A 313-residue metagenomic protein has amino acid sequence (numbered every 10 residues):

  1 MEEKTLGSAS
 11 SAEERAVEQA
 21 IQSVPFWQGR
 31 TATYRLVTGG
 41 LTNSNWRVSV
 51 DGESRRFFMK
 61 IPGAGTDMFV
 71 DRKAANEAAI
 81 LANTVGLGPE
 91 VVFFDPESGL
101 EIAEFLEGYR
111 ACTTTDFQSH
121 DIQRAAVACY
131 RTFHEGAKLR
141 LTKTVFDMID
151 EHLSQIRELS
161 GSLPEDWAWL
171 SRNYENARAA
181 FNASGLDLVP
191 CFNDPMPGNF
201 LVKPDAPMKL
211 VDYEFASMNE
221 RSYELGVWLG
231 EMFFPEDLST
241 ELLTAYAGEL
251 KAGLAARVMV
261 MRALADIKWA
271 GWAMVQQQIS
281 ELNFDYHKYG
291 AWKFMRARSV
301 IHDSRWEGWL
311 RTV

Functional and structural regions predicted by a protein language model:
T5, L159-G161, E165-A168, W272-V313: ATP/Mg2+ or Mg2+-diphosphate-binding catalytic cores that bind nucleotide phosphates or diphosphates via glycine-rich
S10-T33, E135-N193, K203-D205, G308: An alpha-helical support segment within catalytic cores of ATP-dependent transferases
A16, A125, C129, W169 (+3 more regions): Charged catalytic carboxylate motif
P25, G86, Y130-K138, F181 (+6 more regions): A general structural signal marking secondary-structure boundaries and capping sites
R35-D147, G161-A168: ATP-binding pocket architecture of kinase catalytic cores
R35-M59, V91, E175-L225: Active-site acidic catalytic loop and adjacent metal/ATP-binding pocket of ATP-dependent phosphoryl transfer enzymes
A75-E77, H120, K209, G226-W228 (+2 more regions): Glycine-rich, phosphate-binding/catalytic loops in enzymes
S222-G253, A263-E281, R296: Active-site activation/catalytic loop segments of kinase-like enzymes and analogous catalytic loops in related
